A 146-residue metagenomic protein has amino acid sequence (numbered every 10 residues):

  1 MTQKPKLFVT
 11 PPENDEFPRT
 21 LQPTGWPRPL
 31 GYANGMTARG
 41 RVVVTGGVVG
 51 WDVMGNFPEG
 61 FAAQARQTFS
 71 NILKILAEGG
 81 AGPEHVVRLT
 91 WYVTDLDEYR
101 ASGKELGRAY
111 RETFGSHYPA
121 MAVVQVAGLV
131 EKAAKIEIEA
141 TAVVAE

Functional and structural regions predicted by a protein language model:
M1-V87, V93-E146: N-terminal presequence-like segments and the immediate start of the first folded domain
